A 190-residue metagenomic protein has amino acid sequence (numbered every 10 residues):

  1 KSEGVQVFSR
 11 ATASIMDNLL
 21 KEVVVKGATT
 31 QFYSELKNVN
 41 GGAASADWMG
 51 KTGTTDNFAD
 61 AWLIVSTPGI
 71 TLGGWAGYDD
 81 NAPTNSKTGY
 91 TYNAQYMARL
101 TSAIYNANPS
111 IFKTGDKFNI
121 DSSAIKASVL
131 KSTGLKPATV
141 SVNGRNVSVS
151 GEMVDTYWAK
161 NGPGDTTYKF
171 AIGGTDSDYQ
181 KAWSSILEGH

Functional and structural regions predicted by a protein language model:
K1-D56: A conserved catalytic-loop motif detector
W48-H190: Soluble, non-transmembrane domains of envelope/secretory-pathway proteins that act on or interact with carbohydrate
